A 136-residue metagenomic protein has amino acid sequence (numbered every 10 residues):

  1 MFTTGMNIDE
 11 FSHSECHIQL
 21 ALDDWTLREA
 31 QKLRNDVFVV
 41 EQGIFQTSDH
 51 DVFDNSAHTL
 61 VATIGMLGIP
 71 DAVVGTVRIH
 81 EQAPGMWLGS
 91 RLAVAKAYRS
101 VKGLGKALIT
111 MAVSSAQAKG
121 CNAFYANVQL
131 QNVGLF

Functional and structural regions predicted by a protein language model:
F2-D49, D54-T59, T63-A72: Short amphipathic alpha-helix that is part of the acyltransferase structural core
V37, S115, L135: Short alpha-helical functional segments enriched in proximate histidine and acidic residues
V61, G68-E81, G85-A93: Conserved beta-strand in the GNAT
V94, S100-S114: Conserved acetyl-CoA-binding loop-helix of GNAT-fold acetyltransferases
A116-Q129: Conserved GNAT acetyl-CoA-binding A-motif
L130-F136: Conserved active-site alpha-helix within GNAT-family acetyltransferase domains
